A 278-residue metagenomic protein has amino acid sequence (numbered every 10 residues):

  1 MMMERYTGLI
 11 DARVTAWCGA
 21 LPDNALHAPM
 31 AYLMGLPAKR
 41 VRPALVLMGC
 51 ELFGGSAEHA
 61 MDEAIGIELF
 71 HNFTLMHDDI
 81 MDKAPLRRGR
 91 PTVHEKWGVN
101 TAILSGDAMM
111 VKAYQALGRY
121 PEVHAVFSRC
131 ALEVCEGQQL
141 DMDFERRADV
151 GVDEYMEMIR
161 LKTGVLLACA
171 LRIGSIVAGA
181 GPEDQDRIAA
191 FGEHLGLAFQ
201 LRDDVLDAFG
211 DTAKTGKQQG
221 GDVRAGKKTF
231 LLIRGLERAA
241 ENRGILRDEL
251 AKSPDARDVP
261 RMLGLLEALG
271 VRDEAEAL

Functional and structural regions predicted by a protein language model:
M1-L278: All-alpha prenyltransferase/terpene-synthase fold signal
